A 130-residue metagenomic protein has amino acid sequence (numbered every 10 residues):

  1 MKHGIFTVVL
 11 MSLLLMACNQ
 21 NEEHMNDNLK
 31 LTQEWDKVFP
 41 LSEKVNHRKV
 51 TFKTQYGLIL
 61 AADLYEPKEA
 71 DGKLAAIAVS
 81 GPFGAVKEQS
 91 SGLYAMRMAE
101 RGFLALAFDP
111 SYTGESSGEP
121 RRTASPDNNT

Functional and structural regions predicted by a protein language model:
K2-V8: Sec-dependent signal peptide recognition, specifically the positively charged N-region followed immediately by
L15-A17: C-terminal motif of bacterial Sec signal peptides marking the signal peptidase cleavage site
N19-E23: Bacterial lipoprotein signal-peptidase II cleavage site
N28-G72: N-terminal cap/lid segment of alpha/beta-hydrolase-fold proteins
K73-P82: Short beta-strand element of the alpha/beta-hydrolase
G84-M96, P110: The serine-hydrolase catalytic nucleophile loop
K87, T113-T130: Catalytic nucleophile-loop/oxyanion-hole region of alpha/beta-hydrolase and closely related hydrolase-like folds
R97-S117: Conserved alpha/beta-hydrolase
